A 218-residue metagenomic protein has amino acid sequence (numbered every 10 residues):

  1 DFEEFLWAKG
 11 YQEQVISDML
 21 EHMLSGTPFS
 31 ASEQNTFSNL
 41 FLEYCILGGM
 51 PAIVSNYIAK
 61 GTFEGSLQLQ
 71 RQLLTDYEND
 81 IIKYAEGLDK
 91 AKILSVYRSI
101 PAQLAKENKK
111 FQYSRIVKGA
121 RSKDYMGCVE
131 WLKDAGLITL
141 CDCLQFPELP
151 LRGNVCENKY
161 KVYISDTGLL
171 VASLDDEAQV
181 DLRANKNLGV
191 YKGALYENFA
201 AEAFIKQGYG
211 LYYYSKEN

Functional and structural regions predicted by a protein language model:
D1-G49: Amphipathic alpha-helical segments of the small helical/lid subdomains adjacent to P-loop NTPase cores
M50, V54-N218: Accessory nucleic acid-recognition modules appended to NTPase machines
